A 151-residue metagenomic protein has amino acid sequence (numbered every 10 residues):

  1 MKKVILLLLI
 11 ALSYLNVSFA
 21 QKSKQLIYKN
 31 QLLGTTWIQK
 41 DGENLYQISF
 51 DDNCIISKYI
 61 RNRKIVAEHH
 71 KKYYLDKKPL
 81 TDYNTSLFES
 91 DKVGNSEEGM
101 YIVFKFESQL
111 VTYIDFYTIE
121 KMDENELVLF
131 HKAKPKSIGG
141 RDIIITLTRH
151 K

Functional and structural regions predicted by a protein language model:
M1-V4, Q21: Positively charged n-region of N-terminal signal peptides that target proteins for export
V4-S13: Sec-dependent N-terminal signal peptides
N16-A20: Sec/Tat signal peptide C-region and signal peptidase I cleavage site
K22, H69-D82, E124-K151: Edge beta-strand at a domain terminus
K22-T36: N-terminal helix-cap/turn-to-beta initiation motif at the start of protein domains
L32-S57: N-terminal targeting signals for Sec/Tat export/insertion, comprising classic cleavable signal peptides
K40-L45, R61-E124: Contiguous, well-ordered beta-strand patches that form the walls/edges of small beta-barrel/beta-sandwich domains
D52-C54, R61, D123, H131-K134: A mature extracytoplasmic/lumenal domain signature
